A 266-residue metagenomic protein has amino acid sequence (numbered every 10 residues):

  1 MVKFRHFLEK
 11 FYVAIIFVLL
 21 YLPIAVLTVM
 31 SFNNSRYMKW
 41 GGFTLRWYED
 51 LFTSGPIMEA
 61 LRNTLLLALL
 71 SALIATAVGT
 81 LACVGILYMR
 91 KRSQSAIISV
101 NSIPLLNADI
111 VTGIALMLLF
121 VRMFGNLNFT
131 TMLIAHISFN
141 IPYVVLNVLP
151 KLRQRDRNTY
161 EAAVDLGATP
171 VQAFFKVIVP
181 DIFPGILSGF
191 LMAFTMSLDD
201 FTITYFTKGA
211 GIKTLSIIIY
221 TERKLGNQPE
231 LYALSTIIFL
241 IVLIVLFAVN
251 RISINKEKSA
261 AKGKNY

Functional and structural regions predicted by a protein language model:
M1-H6, L70-N101, L118, F174 (+1 more regions): Transmembrane-helix boundary motif in ABC transporter permease subunits
V2-Y12, L149-Y160, V164, P170-V177 (+1 more regions): C-terminal transmembrane helix and the adjacent membrane-cytosol boundary/short C-terminal tail of inner/organellar
Y12-I24, V145-V148, D156-R157, P170-D199: Transmembrane alpha-helices
L22-A25, V29, A77-L81, I114 (+7 more regions): Membrane-embedded alpha-helices of multi-pass transport/permease systems
L22-G55, Y205-A210, Y266: Short membrane-interfacial helix/loop motifs at transmembrane-helix boundaries
L27-R36, V144, I186-Y220: Non-cytoplasmic
Y37-M38, L45, I110-N140, V171 (+1 more regions): Membrane-interfacial helix termini and adjacent extracytoplasmic/periplasmic loops of multi-pass transporters
Y48-P56, L198-N255: Interhelical loop and adjacent transmembrane-helix boundary motif in polytopic membrane transport permeases
